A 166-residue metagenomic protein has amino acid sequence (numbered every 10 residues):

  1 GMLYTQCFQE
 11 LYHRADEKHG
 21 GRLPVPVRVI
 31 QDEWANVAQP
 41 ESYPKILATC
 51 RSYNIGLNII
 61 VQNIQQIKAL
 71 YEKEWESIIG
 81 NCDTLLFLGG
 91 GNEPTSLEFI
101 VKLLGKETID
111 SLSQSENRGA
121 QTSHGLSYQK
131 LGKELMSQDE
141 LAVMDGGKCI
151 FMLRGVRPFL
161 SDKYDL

Functional and structural regions predicted by a protein language model:
G1-Y128, R157-L166: Conserved P-loop NTPase motor cores
S127-Q138: Charged, amphipathic alpha-helical segments
M136-D165: P-loop NTPase catalytic cores that bind/hydrolyze ATP
